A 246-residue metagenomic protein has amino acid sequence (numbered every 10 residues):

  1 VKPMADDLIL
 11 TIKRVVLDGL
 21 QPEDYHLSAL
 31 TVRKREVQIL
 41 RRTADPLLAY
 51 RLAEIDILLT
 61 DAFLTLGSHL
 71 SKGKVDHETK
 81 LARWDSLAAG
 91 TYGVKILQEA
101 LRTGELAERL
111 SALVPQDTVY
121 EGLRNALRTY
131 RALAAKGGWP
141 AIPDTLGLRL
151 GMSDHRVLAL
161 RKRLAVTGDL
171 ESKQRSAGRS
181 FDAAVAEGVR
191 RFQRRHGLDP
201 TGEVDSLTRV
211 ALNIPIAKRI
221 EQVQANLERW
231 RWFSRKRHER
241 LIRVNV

Functional and structural regions predicted by a protein language model:
V1-V246: Auxiliary tRNA-acceptor-end handling modules of aminoacyl-tRNA synthetases
